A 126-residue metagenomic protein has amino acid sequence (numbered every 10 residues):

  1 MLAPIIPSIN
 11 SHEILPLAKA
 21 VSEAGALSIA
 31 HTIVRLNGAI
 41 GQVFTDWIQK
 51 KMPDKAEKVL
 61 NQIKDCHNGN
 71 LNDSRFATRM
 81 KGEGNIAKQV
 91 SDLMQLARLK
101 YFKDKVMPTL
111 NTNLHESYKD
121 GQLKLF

Functional and structural regions predicted by a protein language model:
M1, I6-P7, S28-A30: Core AdoMet radical
H12-F126: Auxiliary Fe-S-binding modules of radical SAM enzymes
